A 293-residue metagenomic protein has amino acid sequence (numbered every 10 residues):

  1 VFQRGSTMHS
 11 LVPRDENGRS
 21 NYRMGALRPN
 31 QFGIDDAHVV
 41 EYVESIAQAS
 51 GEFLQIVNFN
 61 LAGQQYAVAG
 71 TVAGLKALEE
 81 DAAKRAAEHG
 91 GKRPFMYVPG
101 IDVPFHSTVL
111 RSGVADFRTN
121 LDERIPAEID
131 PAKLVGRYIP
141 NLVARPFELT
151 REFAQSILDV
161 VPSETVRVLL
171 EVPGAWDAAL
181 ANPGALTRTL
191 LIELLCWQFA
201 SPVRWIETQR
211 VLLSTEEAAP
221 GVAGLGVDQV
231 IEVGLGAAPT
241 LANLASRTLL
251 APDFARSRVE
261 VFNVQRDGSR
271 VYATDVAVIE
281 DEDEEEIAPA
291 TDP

Functional and structural regions predicted by a protein language model:
V1-E171, W176-A179, P183: Alpha/beta catalytic cores of group-transfer enzymes, especially the acyltransferase/condensing modules of polyketide
P104, T108, S112, T119-D292: Acyltransferase/transacylase module recognition
